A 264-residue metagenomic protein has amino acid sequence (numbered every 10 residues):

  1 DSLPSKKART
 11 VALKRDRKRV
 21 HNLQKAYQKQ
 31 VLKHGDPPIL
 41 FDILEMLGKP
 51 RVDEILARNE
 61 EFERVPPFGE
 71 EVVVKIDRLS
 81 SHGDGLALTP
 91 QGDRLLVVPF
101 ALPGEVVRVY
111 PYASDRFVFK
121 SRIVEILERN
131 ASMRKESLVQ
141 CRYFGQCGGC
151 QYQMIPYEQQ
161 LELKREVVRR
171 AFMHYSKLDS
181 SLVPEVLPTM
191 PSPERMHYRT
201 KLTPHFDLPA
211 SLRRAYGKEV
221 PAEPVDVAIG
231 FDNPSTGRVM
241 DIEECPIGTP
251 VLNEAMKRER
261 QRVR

Functional and structural regions predicted by a protein language model:
S2-R264: Accessory RNA-recognition modules of RNA-modification enzymes
